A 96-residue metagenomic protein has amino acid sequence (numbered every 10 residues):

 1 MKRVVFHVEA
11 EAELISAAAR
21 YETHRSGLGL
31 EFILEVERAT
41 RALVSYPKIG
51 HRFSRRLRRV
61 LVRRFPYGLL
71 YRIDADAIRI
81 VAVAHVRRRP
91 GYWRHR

Functional and structural regions predicted by a protein language model:
M1-I33: Arg/Lys-rich, positively charged N-terminal/basic patches that mediate binding to nucleic acids
A19, S26, R41, S45-K48 (+2 more regions): Generic structural signal for secondary-structure transition and capping sites
L30, G68, R72-R96: Enriched for short, Lys/Arg-rich terminal
S45-I78: Basic/aromatic recognition patch in beta-strand/loop cores that engages polyanionic ligands
